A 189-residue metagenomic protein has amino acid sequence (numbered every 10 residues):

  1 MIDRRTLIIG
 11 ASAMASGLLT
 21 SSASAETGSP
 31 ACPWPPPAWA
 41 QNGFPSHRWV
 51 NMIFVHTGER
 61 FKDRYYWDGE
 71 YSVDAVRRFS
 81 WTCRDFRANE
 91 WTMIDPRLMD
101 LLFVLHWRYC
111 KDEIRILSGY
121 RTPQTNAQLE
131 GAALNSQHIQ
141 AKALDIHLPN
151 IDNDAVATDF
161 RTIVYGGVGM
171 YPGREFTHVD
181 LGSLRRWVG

Functional and structural regions predicted by a protein language model:
M1-L18: N-terminal secretory signal peptides and thylakoid transit peptides that target proteins across membranes
L19-K62: C-terminal segment of N-terminal export signals and the immediately downstream linker at the start of the mature
V50-I53, A132-G189: Catalytic cores and adjacent binding grooves of peptidoglycan-active enzymes
F61-Y66, V188-G189: Short amphipathic beta-strand/extended segments with alternating polar/hydrophobic composition
W67-E113: Active-site acidic/histidine clusters and adjacent loop/turn architecture that either coordinate catalytic ions
F103-G131: Extended, low-complexity, intrinsically disordered C-terminal regulatory tails of eukaryotic serine/threonine kinases
